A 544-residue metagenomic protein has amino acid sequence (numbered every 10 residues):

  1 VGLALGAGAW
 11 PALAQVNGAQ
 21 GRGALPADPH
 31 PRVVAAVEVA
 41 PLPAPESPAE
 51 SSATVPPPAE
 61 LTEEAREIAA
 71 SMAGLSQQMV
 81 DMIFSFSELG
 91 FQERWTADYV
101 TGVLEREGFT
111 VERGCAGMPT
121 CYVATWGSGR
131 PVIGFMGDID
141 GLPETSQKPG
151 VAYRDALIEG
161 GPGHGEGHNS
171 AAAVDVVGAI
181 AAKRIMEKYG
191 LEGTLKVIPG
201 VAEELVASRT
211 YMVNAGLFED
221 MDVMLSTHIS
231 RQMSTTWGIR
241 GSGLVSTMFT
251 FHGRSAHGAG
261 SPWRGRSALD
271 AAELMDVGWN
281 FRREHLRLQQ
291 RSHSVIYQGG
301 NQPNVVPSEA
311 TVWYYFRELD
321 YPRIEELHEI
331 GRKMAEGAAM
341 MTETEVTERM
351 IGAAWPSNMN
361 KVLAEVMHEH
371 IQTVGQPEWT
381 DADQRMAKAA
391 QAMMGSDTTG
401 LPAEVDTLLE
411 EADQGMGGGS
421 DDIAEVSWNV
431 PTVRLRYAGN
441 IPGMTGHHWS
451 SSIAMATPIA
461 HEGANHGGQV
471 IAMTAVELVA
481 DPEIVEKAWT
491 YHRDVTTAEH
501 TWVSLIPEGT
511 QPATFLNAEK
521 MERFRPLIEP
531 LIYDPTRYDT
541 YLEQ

Functional and structural regions predicted by a protein language model:
V1-G8: Bacterial N-terminal signal peptides
A9-A19, A35: Boundary at the C-terminal end of the N-terminal hydrophobic targeting segment
L25, P29-R32, A36-H164, A173-G193: Acidic/His- and Gly-rich active-site-bordering loop/insert found across diverse amide/peptide-bond hydrolases
I83, L104, A124, F135 (+10 more regions): Divalent metal-coordination and catalytic microenvironments
D140-R154, R240-T250, N440-H448: Acidic-glycine-rich active-site phosphate/pyrophosphate-binding loop
P149-G165, H252-A256, L408, H448-T457: Glycine/charged-rich beta-loop-alpha catalytic/anionic-binding loops adjacent to active sites
R154-G163, N169-S170, M186-P307, R317 (+1 more regions): Histidine/acidic-residue-rich, glycine-tolerant segments that coordinate divalent metal ions
E273-Q544: Metal-dependent amide/peptide-bond hydrolase catalytic core, centered on the "pita-bread" metallohydrolase fold
